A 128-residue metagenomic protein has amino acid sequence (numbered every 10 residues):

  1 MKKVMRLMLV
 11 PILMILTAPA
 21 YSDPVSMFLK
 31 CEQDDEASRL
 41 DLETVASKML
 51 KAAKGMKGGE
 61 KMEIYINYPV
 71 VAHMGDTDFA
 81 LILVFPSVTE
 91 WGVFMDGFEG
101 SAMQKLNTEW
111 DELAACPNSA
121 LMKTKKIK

Functional and structural regions predicted by a protein language model:
M1-L9: Bacterial N-terminal signal peptides that target proteins for export
M14, A18-S101, E112-K128: Short S/T/G/P-rich N-terminal loop/turn motif that feeds into the first structured element of a domain
